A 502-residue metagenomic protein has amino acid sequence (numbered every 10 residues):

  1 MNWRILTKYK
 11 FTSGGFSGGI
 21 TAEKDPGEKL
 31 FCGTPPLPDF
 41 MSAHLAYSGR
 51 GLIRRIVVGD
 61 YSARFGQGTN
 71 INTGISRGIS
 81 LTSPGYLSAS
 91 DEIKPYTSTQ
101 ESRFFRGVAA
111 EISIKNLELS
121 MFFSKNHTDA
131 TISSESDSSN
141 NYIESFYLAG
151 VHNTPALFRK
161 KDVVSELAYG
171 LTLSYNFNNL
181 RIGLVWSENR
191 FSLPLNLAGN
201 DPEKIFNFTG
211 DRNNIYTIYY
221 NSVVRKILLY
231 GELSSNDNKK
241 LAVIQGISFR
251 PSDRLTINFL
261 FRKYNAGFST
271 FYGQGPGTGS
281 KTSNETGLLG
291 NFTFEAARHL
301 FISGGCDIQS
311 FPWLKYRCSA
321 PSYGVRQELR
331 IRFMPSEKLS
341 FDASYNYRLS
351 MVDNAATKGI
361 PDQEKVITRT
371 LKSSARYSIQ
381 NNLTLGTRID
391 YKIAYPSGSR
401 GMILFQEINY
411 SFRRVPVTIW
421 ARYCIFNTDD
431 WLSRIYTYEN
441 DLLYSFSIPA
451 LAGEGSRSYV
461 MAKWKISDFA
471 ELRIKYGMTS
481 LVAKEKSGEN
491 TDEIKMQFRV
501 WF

Functional and structural regions predicted by a protein language model:
N2-I5, F11-G18, A22-E28, P35-M41 (+4 more regions): Outer-membrane beta-barrel translocator/receptor signature
N2-R4, F40, R103-F105, R159-G199 (+1 more regions): Exposed, low-structure sequence patches enriched in small/polar residues
A22-C32, L87-K94, R225-I227: Short, basic, glycine/proline-bearing loop/turn elements
T34-D129, F249-S269, V415-W431: Outer membrane beta-barrel
R77-S88, S133-P155, N440-Y444: Surface-exposed loop/turn segments flanking beta-strands in extracellular/periplasmic regions
A89-K94, H152-L157, E166-L167: Flexible glycine/proline-enriched surface loops and loop-helix/loop-strand junctions
S102-H152, D162-V164, A168-S174: Aromatic- and glycine-enriched pocket-lining scaffold segments that form the walls of small-molecule binding clefts
